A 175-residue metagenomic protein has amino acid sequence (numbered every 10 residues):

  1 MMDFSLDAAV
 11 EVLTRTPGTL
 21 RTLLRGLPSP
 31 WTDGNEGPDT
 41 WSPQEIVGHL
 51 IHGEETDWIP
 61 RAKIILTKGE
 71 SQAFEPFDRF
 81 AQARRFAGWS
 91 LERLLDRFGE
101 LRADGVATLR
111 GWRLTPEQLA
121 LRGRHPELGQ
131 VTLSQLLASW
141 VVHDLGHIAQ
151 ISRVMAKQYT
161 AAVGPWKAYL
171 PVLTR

Functional and structural regions predicted by a protein language model:
M1-S5, P43, A83-S90, L128-T132: Short amphipathic alpha-helical segments at helix-loop
M2-W31, H52-I64: Alpha-helical bundle segments that constitute or directly flank the non-heme di-iron/ferroxidase center
F4, A8-E11, G34-N35, T67 (+2 more regions): Solvent-exposed interaction patches of small proteins and small membrane subunits
L6, L13, D39-P43, I51 (+4 more regions): Hydrophobic alpha-helical segments and helix-packing faces
A9-T19, L23-R25, S29, R84-L91 (+5 more regions): Small-residue-biased structural context
T16, R79-L121, Q135-H143, Q150: Acidic/histidine-rich alpha-helical segments that form the ligand environment of transition-metal centers
T22-R25, S29, K63, T67 (+2 more regions): Charged/polar positions within long, soluble alpha-helices
T32-F77, G123-R175: Short, contiguous alpha-helical
